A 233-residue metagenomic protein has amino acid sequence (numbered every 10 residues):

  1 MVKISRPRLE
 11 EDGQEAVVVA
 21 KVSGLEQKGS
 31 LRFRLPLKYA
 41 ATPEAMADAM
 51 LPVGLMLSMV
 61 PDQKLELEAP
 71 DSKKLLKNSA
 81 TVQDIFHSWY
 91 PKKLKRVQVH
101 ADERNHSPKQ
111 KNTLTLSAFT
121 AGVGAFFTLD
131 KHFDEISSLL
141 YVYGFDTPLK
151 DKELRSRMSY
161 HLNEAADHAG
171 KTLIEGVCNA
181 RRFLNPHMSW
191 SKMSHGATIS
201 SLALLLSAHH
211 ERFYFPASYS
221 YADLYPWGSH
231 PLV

Functional and structural regions predicted by a protein language model:
M1-T113, S117, F126, K131-N179: RNA-binding accessory domains that recognize and position tRNA/RNA substrates
G54, L206-H209: Short, basic/hydrophobic alpha-helical segments
F119-A121: Contiguous, non-catalytic segments that form substrate-binding/exosite surfaces or channel walls
V123-A125, S220-Y221: Glycine-rich nucleotide phosphate-binding loop and flanking beta-alpha elements of Rossmann-like dinucleotide-binding
Y141, S156-H187, E211, F215-V233: A conserved beta-strand->alpha-helix junction
W190-K192, S207: Active-site pocket-lining/capping segments in soluble small-molecule metabolic enzymes
S194-T198: Short, glycine/acidic-rich beta->alpha junctions
A203: Acidic, metal-coordinating catalytic segment for phosphate/diphosphate chemistry, firing primarily on the Nudix
